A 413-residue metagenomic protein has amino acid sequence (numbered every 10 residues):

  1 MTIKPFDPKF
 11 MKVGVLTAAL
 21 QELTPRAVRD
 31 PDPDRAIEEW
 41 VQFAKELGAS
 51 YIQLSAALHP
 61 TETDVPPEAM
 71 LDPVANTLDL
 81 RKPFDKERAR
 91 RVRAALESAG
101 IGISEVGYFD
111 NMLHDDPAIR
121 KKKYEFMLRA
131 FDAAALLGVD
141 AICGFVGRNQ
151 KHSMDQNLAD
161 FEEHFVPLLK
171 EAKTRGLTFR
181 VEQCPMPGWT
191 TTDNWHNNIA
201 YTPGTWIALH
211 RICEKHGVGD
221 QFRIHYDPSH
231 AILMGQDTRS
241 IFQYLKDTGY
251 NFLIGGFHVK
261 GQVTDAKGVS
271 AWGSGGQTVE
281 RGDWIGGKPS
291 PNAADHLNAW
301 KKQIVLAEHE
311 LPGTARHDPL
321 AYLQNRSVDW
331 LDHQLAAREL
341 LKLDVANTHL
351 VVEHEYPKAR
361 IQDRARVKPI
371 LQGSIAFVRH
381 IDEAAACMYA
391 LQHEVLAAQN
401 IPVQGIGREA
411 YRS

Functional and structural regions predicted by a protein language model:
M1-D140, D155-Q156, E163-V166, K170-K173 (+3 more regions): N-terminal pre-domain/capping segments
D7-F10, Q21-R29, D34, I52 (+2 more regions): Acidic/histidine-rich catalytic cores of soluble enzymes
A49, I103, N251-I254, N347: Core-facing hydrophobic residues within beta-strands of well-ordered domains
Q53, E105-G107, C143, R180 (+2 more regions): Conserved beta-strand positions in the central sheet of alpha/beta enzyme cores
F84-V92, R239-Q243, H333-A336: Alpha-helical scaffolding within the catalytic cores of extracellular/periplasmic polymer-degrading hydrolases
A134-M154, R175-T191, V351: Active-site groove signature of glycoside hydrolases
S240, Y322-V345: A short, acidic, amphipathic alpha-helical segment used as a generic capping/interface helix at domain edges
L350-P357: Short acidic/histidine-rich active-site segments
